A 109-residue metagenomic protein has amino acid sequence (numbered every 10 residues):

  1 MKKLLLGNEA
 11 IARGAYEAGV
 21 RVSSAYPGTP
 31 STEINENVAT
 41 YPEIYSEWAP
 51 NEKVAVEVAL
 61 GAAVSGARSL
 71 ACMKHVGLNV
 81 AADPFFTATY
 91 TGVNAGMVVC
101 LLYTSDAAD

Functional and structural regions predicted by a protein language model:
K2-G14, A18: N-terminal amphipathic/basic leader segments beginning at the initiator methionine
V22-W48: Anionic-ligand anchoring segments at beta-strand to alpha-helix junctions in alpha/beta enzyme folds, i.e., glycine
Y26-G28, Y45-E57, C72-G77, L101-L102: Active-site nucleophile and cofactor-binding loops and adjacent substrate-binding regions of central metabolic enzymes
N35-Y41, L60-V64, D83-T87: Glycine-rich loop at the start of a catalytic domain that most often binds anionic cofactors/ligands
A95-V98: Hydrophobic or amphipathic alpha-helical targeting/insertion segments
Y103-D109: Conserved small/polar residues in nucleotide/adenosyl-binding loops
